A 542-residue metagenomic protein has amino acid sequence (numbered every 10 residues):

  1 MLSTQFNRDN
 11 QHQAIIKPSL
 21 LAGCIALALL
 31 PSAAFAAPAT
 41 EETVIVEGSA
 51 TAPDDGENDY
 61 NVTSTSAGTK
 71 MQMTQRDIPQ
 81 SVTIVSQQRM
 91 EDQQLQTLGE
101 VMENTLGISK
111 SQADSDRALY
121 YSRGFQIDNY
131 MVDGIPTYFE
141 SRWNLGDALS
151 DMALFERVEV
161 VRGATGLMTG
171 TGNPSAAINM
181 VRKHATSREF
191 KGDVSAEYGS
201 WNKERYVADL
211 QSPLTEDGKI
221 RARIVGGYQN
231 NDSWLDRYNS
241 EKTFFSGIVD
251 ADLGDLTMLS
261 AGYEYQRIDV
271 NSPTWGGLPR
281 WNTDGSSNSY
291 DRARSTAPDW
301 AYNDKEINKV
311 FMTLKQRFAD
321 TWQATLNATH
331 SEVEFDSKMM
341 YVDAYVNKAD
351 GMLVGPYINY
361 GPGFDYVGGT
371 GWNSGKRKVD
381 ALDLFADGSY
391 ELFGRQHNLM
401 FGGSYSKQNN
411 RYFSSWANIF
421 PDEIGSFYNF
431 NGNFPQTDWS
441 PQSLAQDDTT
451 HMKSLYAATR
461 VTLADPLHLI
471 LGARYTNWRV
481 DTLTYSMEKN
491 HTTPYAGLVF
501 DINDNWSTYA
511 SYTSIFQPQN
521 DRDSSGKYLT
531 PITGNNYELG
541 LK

Functional and structural regions predicted by a protein language model:
A36-Q87: Short, acidic, small-residue-rich periplasmic hinge/interaction motif at the N-terminus of Gram-negative outer-membrane
N61-T83, Q93, G99-P136, E156: Extracytoplasmic beta-strand/coil segments of soluble accessory domains associated with Gram-negative outer-membrane
V82, M90, V101-M102, V158-G163 (+2 more regions): Non-catalytic regulatory/gating segments with a bias toward low-complexity or hydrophobic composition
K110, L119, I135-R162, V181-R182: Short acidic/polar hinge/loop motifs at secondary-structure boundaries that mediate gating or recognition
Y138-F139, L154-E156, L167-G247, L253-T257: Outer-membrane beta-barrel translocator/receptor signature
V194-Y198, I224-Y228, A261-Y265, L326-H330 (+3 more regions): Transmembrane beta-barrel strands of outer-membrane/channel proteins
Q229-S233, S246-R317, E332-R377, D422-L444 (+2 more regions): Acidic/polar loop-and-plug regions of large Gram-negative outer-membrane beta-barrel proteins
D252, R377-V379, Q396-M400, S404-Q408 (+1 more regions): Structural signature of Gram-negative outer-membrane beta-barrels, strongest in the C-terminal barrel of TonB-dependent
